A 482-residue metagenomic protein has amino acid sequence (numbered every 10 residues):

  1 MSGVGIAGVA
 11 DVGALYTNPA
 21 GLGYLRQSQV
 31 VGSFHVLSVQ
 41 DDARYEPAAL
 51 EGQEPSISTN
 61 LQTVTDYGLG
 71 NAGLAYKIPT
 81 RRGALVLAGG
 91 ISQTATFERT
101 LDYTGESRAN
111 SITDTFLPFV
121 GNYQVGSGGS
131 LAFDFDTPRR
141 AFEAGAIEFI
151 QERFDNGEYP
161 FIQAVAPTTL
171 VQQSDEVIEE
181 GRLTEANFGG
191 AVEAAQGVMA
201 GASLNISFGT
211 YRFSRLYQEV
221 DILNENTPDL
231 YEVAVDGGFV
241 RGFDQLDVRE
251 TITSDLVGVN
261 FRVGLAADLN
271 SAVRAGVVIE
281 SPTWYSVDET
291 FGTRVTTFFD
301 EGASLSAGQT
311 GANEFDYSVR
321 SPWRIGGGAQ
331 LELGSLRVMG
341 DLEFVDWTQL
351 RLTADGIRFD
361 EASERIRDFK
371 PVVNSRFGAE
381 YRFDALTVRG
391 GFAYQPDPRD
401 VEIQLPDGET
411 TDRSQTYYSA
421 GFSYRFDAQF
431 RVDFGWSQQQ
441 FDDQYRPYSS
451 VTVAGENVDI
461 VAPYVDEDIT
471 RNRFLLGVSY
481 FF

Functional and structural regions predicted by a protein language model:
M1-G13, T59-L61, Q173-E179, P463: Asp/Glu-centered strand-loop micro-motifs enriched in Gly/Pro and often flanked by an aromatic residue
V4, Q27, H35, V278 (+1 more regions): Surface loops and adjacent helix of pleckstrin homology
G8-T17, G23-A109, T184: Outer-membrane beta-barrel translocator/receptor signature
T17-N18, V263: A generic local structural motif
A75-F482: Outer-membrane beta-barrel porins/channels
